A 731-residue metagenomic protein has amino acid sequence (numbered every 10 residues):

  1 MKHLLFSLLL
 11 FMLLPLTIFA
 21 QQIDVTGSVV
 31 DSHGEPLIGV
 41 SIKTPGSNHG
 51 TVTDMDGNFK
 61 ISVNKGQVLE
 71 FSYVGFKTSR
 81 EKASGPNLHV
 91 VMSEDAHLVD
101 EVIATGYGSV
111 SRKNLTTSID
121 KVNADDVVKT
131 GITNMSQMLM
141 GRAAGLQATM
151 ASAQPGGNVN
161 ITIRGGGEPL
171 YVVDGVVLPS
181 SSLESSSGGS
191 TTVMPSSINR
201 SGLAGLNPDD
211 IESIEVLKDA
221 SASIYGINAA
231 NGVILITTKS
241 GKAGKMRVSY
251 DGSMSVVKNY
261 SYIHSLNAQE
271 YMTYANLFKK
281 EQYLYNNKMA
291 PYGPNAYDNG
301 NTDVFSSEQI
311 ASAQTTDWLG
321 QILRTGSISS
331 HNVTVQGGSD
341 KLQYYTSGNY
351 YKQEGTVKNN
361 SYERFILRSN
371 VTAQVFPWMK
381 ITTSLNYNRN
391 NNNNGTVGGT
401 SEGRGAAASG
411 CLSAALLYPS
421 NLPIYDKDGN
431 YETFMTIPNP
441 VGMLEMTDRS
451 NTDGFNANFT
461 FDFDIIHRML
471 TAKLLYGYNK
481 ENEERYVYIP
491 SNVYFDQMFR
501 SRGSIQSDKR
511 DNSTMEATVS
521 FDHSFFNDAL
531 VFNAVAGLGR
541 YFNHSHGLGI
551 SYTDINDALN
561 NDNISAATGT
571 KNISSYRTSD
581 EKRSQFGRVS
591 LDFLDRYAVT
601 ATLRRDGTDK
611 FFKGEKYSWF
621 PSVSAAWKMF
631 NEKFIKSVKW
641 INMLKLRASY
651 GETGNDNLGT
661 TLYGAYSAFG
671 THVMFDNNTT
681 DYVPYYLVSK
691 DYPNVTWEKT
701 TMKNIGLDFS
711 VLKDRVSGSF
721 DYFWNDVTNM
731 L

Functional and structural regions predicted by a protein language model:
S28-P45, V68-K77, G85-V128, S136: Short, acidic, small-residue-rich periplasmic hinge/interaction motif at the N-terminus of Gram-negative outer-membrane
V29-S32, S118-G141, A151-A153, N158-G165 (+3 more regions): Short, polar/charged loop or turn motifs at beta-strand boundaries
S41-N58, I103-V128, G156-N160, L183-S197: N-terminal periplasmic "start-of-domain" segments of outer-membrane beta-barrel proteins
K60-S62, Q137-S185, E212-S213, A222-K239: Extracytoplasmic beta-strand/coil segments of soluble accessory domains associated with Gram-negative outer-membrane
P86-V91, E101, M135-M138, V159-T162 (+4 more regions): N-terminal periplasmic accessory domains that precede and gate Gram-negative outer-membrane beta-barrel machines
V90-V91, R112, R142-A144, P208-S249 (+3 more regions): A beta-strand signature from Gram-negative outer-membrane beta-barrel systems, especially the internal plug domain
V127, S329, R364, N370-M379 (+5 more regions): Extracellular/periplasmic, surface-exposed regions of secreted and cell-surface proteins
R142-G145, Q154-V159, P169, P179-L203 (+4 more regions): Residues embedded in well-ordered regular secondary structure
